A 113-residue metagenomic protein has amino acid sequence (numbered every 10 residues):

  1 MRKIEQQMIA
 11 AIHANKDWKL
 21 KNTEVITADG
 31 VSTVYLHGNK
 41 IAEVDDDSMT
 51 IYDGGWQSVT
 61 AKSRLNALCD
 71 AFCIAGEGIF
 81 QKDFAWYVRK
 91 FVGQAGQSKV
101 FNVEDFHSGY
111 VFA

Functional and structural regions predicted by a protein language model:
M1-A113: Terminal leader/tail segments of proteins
